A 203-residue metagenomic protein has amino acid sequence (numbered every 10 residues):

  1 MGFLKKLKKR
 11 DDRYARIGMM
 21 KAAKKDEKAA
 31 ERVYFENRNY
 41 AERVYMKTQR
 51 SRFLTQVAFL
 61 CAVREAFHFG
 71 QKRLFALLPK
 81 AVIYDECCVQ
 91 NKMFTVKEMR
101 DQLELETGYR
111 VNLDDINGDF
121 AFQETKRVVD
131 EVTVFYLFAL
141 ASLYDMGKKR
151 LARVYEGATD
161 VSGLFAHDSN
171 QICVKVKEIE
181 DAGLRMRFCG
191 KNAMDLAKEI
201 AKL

Functional and structural regions predicted by a protein language model:
L4-V63, E86, Q90-L140, Q171-L203: Intrinsic disorder/low-complexity detector
R64, L77-L78, A141-S142, K149-G157: A structural feature that tracks compact, well-ordered secondary-structure segments with a strong bias toward
A66, K72-R73: Protein-protein interaction interfaces in oligomeric scaffolds, predominantly long amphipathic alpha-helices
L77-C87, V154-G163: Amphipathic alpha-helical segments that form the core helices of the histone-fold
R153-G163, M194-L203: Non-catalytic, largely sequence-independent nucleic-acid-binding elements associated with nucleic-acid processing
